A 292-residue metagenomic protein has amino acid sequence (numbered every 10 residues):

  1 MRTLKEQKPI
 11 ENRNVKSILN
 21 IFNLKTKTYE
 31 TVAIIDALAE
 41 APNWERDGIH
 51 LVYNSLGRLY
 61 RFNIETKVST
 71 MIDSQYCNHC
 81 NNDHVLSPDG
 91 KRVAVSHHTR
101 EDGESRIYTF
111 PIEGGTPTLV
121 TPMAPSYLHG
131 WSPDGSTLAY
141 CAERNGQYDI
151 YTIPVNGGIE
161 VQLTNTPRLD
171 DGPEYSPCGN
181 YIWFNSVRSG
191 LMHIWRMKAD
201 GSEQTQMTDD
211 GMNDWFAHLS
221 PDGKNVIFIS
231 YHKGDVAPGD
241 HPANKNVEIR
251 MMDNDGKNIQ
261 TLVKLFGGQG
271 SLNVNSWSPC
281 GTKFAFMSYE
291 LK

Functional and structural regions predicted by a protein language model:
M1-K292: Sequence signature of WD/YWTD-type beta-propeller architectures
